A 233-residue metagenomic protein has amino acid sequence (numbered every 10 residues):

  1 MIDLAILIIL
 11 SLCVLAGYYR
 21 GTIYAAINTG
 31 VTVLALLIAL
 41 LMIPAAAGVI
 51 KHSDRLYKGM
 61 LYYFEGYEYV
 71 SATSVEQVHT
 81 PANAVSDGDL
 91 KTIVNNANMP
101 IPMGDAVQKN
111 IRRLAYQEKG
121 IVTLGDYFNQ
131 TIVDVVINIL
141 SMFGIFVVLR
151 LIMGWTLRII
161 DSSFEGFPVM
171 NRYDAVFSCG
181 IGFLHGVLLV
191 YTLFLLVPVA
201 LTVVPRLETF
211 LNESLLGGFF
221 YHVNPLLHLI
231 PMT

Functional and structural regions predicted by a protein language model:
M1-T233: Alpha-helical transmembrane segments and their juxtamembrane interface "caps" in small multi-pass membrane proteins
